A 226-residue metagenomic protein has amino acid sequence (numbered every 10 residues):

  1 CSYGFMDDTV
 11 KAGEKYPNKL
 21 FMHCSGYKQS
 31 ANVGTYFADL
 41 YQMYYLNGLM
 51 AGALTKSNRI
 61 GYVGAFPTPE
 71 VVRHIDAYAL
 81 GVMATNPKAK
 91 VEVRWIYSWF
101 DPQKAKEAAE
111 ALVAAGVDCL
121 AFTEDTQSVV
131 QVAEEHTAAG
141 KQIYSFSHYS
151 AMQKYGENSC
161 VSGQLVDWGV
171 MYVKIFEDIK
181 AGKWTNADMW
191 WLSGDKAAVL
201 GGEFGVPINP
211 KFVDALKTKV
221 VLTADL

Functional and structural regions predicted by a protein language model:
C1-L226: A residue-level marker of the well-folded mature domains of exported/periplasmic proteins
